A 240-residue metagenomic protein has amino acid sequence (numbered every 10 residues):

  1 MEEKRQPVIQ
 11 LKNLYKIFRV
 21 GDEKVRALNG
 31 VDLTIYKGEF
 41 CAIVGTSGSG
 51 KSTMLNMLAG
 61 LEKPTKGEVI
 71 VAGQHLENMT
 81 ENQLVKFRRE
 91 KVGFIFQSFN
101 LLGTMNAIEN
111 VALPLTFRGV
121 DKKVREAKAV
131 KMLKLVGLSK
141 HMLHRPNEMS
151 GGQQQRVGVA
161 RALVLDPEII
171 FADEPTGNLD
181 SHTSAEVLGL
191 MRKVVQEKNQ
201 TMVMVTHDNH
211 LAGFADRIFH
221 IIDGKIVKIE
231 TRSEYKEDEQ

Functional and structural regions predicted by a protein language model:
M1-I17, K228-Q240: ABC-family P-loop ATPase nucleotide-binding domain
P7-F214, H220-I221: ABC family nucleotide-binding domain
Q83, K225, S233: Residue-level detector of flexible, active-site-proximal loop/helix-junction positions within diverse enzyme catalytic
L188, L211, V227, Y235-K236: Flexible, glycine-rich phosphate/dinucleotide-binding loops and adjacent beta-alpha linkers at cofactor/substrate
I218-E230: H-loop (His-switch) and adjacent beta-strand-loop-beta switch element of ABC-type ATPase nucleotide-binding domains
